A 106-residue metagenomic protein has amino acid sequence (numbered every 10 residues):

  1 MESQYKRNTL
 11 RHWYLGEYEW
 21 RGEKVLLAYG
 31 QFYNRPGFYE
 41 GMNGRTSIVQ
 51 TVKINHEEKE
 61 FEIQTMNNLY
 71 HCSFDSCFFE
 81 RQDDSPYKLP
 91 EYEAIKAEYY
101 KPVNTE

Functional and structural regions predicted by a protein language model:
M1-F61, T65-E106: Cysteine-centric segments in proteins
